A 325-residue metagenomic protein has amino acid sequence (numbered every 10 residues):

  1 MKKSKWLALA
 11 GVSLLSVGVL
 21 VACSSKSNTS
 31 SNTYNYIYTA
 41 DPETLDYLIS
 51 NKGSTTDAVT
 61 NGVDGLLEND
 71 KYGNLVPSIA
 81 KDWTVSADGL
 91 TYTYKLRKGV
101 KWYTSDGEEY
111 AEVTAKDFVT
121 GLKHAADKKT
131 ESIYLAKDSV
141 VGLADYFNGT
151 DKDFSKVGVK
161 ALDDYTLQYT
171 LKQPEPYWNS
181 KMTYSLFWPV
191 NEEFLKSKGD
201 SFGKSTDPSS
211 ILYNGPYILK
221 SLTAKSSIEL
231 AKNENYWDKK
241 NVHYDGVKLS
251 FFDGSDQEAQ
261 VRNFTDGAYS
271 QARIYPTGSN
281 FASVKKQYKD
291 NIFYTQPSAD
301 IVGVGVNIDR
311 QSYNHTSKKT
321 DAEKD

Functional and structural regions predicted by a protein language model:
V19-A22: C-terminal motif of bacterial Sec signal peptides marking the signal peptidase cleavage site
S30-A40, T91-K95, F118-G121, L167-Q168 (+3 more regions): Short, well-ordered beta-strand elements
I37-A87, L212: N-terminal lobe/hinge region of extracytoplasmic solute-binding protein
K81-Y134, K324-D325: Aromatic- and charge-enriched surface segment that lines or borders ligand/interaction sites
K116-F118, T166-Q168, P216, D245-G246 (+1 more regions): Alpha-helical secondary-structure segments
F154, D164-Y165, L171-V242, G246: Gly/Pro-rich hinge or "lid" segments in bacterial periplasmic/extracellular proteins
F202-P208, N235-S283: Ligand-site clamp/hinge motif
A282-T295: Ligand-binding "clamshell"
